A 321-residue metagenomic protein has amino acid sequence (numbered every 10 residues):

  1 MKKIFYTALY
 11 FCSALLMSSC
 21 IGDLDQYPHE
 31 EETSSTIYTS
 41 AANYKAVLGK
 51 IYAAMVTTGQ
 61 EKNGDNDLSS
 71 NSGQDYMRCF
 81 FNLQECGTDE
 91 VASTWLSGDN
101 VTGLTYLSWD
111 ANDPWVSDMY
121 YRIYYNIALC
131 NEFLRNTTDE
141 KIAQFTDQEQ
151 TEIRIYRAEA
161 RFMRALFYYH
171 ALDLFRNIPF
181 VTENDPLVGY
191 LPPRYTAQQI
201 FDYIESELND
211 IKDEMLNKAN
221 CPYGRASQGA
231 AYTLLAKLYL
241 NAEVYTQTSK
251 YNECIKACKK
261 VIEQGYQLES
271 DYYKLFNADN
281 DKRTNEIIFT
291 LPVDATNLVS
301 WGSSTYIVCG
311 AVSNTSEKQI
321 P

Functional and structural regions predicted by a protein language model:
M1-H29: Bacterial Sec-dependent N-terminal signal peptides
K2, L172-L174, K218, Y245 (+1 more regions): Secondary-structure transition/capping motifs at alpha-helix termini and the adjoining loop/turn into the next element
I21-G98, F201, N209-D210, M215 (+1 more regions): An aromatic- and glycine-enriched ligand-binding surface/loop that stacks and positions planar moieties
G22, N177-F180: Short, conserved catalytic or interaction motifs in soluble domains
K45, G49, A53-G59, N63 (+4 more regions): Conserved, well-structured interaction surfaces
D139-D147, F180, Y245-S249: Short coil/turn and helix-start
N184-V188, K259-K260: Short edge-strand/loop segments of extracellular domains
E205: Acidic donor-binding segment of Leloir-type glycosyltransferases
